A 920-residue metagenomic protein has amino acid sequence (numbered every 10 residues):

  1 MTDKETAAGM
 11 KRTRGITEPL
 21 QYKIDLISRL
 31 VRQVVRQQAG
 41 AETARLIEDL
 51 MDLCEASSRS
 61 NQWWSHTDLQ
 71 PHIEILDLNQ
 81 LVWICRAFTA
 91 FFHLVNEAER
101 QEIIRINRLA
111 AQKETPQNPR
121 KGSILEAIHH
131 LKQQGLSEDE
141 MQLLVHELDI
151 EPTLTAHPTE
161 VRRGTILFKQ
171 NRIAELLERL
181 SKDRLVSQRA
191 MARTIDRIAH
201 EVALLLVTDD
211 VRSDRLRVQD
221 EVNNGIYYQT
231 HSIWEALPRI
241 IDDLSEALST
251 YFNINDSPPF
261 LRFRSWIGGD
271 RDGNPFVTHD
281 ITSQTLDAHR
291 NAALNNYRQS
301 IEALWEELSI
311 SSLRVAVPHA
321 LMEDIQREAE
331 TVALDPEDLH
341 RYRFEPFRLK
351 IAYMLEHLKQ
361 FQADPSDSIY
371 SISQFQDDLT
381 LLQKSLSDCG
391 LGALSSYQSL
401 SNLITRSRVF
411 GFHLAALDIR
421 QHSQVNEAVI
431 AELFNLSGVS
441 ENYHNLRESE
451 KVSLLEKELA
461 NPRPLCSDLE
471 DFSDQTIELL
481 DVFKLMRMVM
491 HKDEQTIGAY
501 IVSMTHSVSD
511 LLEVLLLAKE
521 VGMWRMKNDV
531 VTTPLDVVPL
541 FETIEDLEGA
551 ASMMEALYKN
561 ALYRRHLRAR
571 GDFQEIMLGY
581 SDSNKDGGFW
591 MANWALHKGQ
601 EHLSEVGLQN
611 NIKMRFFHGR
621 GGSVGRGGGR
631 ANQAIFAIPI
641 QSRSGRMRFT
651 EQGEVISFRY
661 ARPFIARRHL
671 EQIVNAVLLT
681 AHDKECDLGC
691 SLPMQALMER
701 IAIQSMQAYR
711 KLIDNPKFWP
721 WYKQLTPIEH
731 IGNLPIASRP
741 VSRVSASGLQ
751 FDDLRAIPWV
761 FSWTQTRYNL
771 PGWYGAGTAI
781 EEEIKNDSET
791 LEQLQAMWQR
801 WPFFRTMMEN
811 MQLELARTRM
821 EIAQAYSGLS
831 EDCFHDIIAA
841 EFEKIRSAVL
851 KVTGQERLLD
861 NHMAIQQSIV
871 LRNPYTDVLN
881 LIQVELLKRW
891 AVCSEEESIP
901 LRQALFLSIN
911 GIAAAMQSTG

Functional and structural regions predicted by a protein language model:
M1-E456, S473-Q475, G498, G628 (+6 more regions): Often metal-dependent polyanion-binding catalytic scaffolds in large enzymes
V34, W63, A98, P119-I124 (+14 more regions): Carbohydrate-active enzymes and regulators
F92, S265-R271, R408, L414 (+8 more regions): Short, flexible loop/turn elements at secondary-structure junctions
R162-L177, Q188-D209, L400, E448-V452 (+7 more regions): Structured alpha-helical segments in the cores of large, soluble enzyme domains
V277-S309, V521-Q707: Catalytic or ion-translocation cores adjacent to nucleophile or general acid/base/metal-coordination motifs in diverse
R343-P346, Y353, Q360, A415-L417 (+5 more regions): Active-site cores of enzymes that catalyze phosphoryl transfer or operate on phosphate-rich substrates
I576, L608-Q609, T650-I784: Ligand-binding clefts of soluble mixed alpha/beta catalytic domains
K723-G920: C-terminal accessory/interaction regions of large nucleic acid-associated machines
